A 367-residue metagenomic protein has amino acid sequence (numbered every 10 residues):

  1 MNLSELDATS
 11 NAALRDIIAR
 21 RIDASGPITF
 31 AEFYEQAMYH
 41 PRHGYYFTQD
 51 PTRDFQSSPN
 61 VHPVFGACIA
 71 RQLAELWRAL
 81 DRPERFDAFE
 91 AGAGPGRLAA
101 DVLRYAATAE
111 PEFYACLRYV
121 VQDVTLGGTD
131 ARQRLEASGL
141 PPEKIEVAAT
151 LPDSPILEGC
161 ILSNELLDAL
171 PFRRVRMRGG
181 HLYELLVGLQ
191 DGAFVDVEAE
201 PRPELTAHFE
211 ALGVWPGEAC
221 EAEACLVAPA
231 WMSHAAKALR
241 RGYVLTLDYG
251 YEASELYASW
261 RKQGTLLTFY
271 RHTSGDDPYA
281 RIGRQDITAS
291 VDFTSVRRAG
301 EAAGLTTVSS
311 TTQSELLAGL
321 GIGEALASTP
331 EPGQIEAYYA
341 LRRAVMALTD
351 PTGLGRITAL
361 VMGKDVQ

Functional and structural regions predicted by a protein language model:
M1-A91, P95-L157, E315, E324 (+1 more regions): Rossmann-like AdoMet
F89, Q122, I161-N164, L247: Active-site flanking residues adjacent to catalytic metal/cofactor-binding acidic residues
A100, A131, P171-R173, L256-Y257: Short glycine-/acidic-enriched loop or helix-start segments at secondary-structure transitions that form or flank
L103-Y105, R134-A137, V175-R178, S259-K262: Short, glycine/charged-enriched secondary-structure capping and boundary segments
L126, L167, Y251: Short, glycine/acidic-enriched loop or turn micro-motifs at the edges of active sites
L151, I156-R176, A222-L226, A230 (+1 more regions): A short SAM/SAH-binding and catalytic strip from SAM-dependent methyltransferases
C160-F209, W260-F269: A mobile, often basic/glycine-rich helix-loop segment that functions as the active-site lid/recognition loop
H208-Q367: Long, Lys/Arg- and hydrophobic-enriched amphipathic alpha-helices
